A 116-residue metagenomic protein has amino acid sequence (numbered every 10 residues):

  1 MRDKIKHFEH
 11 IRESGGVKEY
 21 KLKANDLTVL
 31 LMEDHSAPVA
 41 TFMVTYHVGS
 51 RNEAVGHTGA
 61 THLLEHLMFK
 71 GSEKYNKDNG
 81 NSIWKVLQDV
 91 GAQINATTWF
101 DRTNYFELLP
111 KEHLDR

Functional and structural regions predicted by a protein language model:
M1-S82, L108-L109: His/Glu-rich zincin catalytic helix
I11-S14, T97-D101: Short, ordered beta-strand-loop transition motifs
E33, A92-W99: Catalytic zinc-binding patch centered on the HExxH motif and its immediate surroundings that defines zinc-dependent
A37-V39, L87-D89, F100-R102: Short, solvent-exposed loop/turn segments at the edges of secondary structure
S82-V86, A96-W99: A short glycine/small-residue-enriched secondary-structure motif
Y105: Core nucleotidyl-transferase/polymerase catalytic module
E112-R116: Short, intrinsically disordered, charge-balanced linker/junction segments flanking boundaries in proteins
